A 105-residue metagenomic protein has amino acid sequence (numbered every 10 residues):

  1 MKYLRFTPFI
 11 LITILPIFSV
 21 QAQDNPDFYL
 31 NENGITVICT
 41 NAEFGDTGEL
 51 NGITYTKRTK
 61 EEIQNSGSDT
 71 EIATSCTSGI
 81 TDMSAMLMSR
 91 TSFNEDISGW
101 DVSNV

Functional and structural regions predicted by a protein language model:
M1-R5: Positively charged n-region of N-terminal signal peptides that target proteins for export
T7-P16: Bacterial N-terminal signal peptides
V20-V105: Negatively charged
